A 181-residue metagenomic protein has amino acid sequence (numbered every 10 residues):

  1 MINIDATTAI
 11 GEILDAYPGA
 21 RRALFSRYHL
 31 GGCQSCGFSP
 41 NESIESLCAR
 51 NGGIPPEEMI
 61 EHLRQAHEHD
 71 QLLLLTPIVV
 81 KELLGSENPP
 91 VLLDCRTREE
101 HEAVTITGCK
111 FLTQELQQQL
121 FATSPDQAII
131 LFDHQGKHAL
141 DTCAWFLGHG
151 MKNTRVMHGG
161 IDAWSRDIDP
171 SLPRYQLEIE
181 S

Functional and structural regions predicted by a protein language model:
I2-V91, R98-I130, H134-S181: Rhodanese-like catalytic fold shared by cysteine-dependent sulfurtransferases and DSP/PTP-type phosphatases
